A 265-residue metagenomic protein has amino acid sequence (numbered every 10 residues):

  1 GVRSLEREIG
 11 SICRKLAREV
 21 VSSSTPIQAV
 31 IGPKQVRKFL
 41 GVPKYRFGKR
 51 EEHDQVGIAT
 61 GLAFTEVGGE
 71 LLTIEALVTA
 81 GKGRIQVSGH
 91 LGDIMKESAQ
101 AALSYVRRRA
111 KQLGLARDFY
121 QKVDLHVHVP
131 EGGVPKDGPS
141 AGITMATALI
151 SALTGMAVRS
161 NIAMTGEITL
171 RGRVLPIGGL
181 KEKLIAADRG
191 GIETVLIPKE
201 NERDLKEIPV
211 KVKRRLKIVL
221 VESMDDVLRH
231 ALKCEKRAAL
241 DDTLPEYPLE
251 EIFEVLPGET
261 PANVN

Functional and structural regions predicted by a protein language model:
G1-R14, G68, I74: The conserved phosphate-sensing helix
G1-R3, G32, S223: Helix N-cap / loop-to-helix initiation motif
R3, R7-G10, K34, Q100 (+1 more regions): Non-catalytic, well-ordered alpha-helical scaffold segments
E6-P43, V123: Conserved C-terminal helix/linker of AAA+ ATPases
Q28, R46-E51, Q55-T60, V67-N265: Peripheral, non-AAA+ core regions of ATP-driven protein-machinery
